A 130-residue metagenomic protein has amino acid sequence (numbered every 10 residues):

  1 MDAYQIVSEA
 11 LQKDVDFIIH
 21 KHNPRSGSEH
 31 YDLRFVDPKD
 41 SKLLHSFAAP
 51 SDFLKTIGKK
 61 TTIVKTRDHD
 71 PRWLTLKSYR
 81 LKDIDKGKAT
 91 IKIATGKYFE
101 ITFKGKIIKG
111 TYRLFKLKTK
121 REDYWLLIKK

Functional and structural regions predicted by a protein language model:
Y4-K130: A charge-rich, low-complexity, intrinsically flexible signal that marks solvent-exposed coils, linkers, repeats
